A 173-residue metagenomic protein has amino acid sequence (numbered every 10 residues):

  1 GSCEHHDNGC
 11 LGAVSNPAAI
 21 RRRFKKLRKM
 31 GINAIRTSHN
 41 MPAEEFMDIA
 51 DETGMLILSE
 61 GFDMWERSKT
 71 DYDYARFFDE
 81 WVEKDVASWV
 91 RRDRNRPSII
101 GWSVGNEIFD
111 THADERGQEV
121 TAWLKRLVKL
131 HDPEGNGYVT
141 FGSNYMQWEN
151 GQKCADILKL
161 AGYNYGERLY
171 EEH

Functional and structural regions predicted by a protein language model:
G1-A122, R126, V139: Active-site-adjacent substrate/metal-binding segments within catalytic domains of carbohydrate-active enzymes
E119-H173: Extracellular glycoside hydrolase catalytic/binding regions
